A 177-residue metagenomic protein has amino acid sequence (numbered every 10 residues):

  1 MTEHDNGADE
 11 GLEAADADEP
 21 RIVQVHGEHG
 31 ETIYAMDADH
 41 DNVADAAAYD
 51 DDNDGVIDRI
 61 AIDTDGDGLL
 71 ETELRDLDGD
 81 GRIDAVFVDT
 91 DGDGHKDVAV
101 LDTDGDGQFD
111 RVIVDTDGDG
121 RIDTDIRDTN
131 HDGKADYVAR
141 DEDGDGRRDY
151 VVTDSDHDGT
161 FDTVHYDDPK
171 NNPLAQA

Functional and structural regions predicted by a protein language model:
M1-A177: Calcium-binding acidic motifs and repeat modules
